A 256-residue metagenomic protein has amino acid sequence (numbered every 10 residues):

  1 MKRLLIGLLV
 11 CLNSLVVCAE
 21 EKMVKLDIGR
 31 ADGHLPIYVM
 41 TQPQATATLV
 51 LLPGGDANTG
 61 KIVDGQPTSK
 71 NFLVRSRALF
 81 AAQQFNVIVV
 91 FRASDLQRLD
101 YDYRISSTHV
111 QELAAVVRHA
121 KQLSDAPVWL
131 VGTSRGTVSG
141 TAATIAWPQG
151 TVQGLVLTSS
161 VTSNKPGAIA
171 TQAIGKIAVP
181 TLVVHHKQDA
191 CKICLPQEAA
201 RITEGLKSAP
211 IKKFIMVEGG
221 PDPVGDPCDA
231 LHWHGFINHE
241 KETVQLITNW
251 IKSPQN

Functional and structural regions predicted by a protein language model:
A19-Q44: N-terminal cap/lid segment of alpha/beta-hydrolase-fold proteins
Q42-L79: Short, surface-exposed "cap/lid" segments of acyl-processing enzymes
F72, S76, R98-L123: Alpha/beta-hydrolase active-site loop
R77-Q97: Conserved alpha/beta-hydrolase
R118-K176: Primarily recognizes the serine-hydrolase "nucleophile elbow" in alpha/beta-hydrolase and SGNH/GDSL folds
I169-A170, V179, Q188, K192-G205 (+1 more regions): Short alpha-helix in the alpha/beta-hydrolase fold that links the catalytic acid
K176-I177, V183-H185: Short beta-strand/loop motif that positions the catalytic acidic residue of the alpha/beta-hydrolase fold
I211-N256: C-terminal catalytic histidine-bearing segment of alpha/beta-hydrolase fold enzymes
